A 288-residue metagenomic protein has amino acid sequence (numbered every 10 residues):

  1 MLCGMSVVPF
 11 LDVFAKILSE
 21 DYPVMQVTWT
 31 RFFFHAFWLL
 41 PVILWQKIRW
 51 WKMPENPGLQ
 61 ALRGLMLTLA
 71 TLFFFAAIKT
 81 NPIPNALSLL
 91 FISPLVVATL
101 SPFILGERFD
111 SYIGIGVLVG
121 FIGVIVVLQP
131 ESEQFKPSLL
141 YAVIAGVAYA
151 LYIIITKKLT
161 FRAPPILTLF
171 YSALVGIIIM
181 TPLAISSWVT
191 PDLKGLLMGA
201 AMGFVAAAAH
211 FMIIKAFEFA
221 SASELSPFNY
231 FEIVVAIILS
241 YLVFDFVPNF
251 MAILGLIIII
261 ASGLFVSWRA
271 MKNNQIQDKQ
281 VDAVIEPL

Functional and structural regions predicted by a protein language model:
M1-C3, F37-L62, F161, L174-A201 (+2 more regions): Membrane-interface interhelical linkers
M1-Q26, Q134-K158, D278-L288: Glycine-/small-residue-enriched transmembrane alpha-helix faces in small-molecule transporters and effluxers
S6-F10, F14, V42, A61-A76 (+3 more regions): Hydrophobic alpha-helical transmembrane segments of multi-pass membrane transport proteins, especially secondary
Q26, F33, F75-G106, A222-L239: Specific alpha-helical transmembrane segments that line the substrate/conduction pathway and gating interfaces
W29, K52-N56, Q129-L151, I185-A201 (+1 more regions): Juxtamembrane helix-entry segments on the extracytoplasmic side of multipass membrane proteins
L87-I92, L159-L174, H210-Y241: Helix-helix packing/entry segments at the starts of transmembrane helices
L90, G106-V126, S132, K136-L139 (+2 more regions): Loop-to-transmembrane alpha-helix entry segments
V234-L288: C-terminal-most transmembrane helix of multi-pass membrane proteins
